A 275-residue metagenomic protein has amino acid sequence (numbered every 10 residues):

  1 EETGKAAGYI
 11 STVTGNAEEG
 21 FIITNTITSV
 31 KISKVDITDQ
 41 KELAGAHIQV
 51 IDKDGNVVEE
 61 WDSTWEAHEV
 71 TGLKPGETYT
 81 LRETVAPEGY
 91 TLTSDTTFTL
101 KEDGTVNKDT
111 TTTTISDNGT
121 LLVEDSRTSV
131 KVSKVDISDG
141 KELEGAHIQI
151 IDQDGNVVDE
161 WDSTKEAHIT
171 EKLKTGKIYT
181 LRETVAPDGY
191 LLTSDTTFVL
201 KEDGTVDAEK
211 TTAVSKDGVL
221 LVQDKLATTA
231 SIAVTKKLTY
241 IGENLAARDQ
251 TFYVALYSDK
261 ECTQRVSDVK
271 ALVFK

Functional and structural regions predicted by a protein language model:
E1-K275: Solvent-exposed loop/turn and edge beta-strand elements of beta-rich ligand-binding domains
